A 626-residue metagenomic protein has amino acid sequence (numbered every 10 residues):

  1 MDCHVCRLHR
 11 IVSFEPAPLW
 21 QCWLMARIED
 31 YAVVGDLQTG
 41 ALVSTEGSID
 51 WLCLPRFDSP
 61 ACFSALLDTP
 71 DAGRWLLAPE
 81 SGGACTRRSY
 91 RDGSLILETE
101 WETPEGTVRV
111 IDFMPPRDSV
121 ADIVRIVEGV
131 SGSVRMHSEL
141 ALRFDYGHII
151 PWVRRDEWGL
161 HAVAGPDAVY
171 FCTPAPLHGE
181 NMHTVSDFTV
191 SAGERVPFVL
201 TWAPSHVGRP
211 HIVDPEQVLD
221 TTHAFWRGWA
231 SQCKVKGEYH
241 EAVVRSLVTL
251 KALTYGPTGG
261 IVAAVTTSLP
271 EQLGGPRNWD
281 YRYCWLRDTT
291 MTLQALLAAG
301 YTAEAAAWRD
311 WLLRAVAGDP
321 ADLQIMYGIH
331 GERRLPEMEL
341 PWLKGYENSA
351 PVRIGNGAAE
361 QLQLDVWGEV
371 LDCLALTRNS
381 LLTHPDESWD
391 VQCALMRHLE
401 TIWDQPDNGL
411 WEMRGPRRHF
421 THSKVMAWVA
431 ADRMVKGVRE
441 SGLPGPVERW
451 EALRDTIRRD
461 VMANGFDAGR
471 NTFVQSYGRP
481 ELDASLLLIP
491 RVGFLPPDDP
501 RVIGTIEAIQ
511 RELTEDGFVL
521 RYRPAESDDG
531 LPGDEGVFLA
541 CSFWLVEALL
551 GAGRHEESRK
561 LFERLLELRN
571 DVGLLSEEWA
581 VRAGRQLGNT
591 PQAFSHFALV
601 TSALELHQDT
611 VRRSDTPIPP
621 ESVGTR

Functional and structural regions predicted by a protein language model:
H4-R626: Acidic, mature catalytic/reactive cores of soluble proteins
